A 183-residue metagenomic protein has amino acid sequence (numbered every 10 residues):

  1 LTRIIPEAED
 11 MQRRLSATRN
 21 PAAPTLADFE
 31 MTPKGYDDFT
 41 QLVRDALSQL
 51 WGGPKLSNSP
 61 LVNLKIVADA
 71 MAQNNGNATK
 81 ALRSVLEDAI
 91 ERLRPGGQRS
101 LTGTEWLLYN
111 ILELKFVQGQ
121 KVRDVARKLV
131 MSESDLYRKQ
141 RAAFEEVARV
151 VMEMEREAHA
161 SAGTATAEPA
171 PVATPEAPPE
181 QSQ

Functional and structural regions predicted by a protein language model:
L1-R3: Amphipathic alpha-helical "output/dimerization" segments
I5-T102, D135, K139, E155-E176 (+1 more regions): N-terminal interaction/assembly modules
A81, V85, L107-I111, A142: Amphipathic alpha-helical interaction segments
E91, E113-V117, A148: Short, locally clustered residues in the helix-turn-helix/winged-helix DNA-binding domain
Q98-Q120: Short amphipathic alpha helix immediately N-terminal
D124-R127: Short alpha-helical "recognition helix" segments of helix-turn-helix
F144-E155: C-terminal flanking helix
